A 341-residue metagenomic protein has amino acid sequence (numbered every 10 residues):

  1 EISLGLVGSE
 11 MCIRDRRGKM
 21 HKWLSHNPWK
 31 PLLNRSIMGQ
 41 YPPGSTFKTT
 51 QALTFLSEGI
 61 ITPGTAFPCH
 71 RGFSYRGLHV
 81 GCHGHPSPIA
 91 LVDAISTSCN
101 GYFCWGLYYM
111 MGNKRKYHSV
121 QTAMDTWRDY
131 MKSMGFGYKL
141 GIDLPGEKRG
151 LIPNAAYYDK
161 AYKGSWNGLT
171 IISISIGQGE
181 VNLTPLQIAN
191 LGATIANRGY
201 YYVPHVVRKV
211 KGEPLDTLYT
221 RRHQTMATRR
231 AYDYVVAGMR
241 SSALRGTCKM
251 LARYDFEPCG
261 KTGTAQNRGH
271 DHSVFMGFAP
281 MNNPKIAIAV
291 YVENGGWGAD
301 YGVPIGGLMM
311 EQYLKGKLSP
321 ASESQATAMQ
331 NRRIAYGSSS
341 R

Functional and structural regions predicted by a protein language model:
E1, L6-G8: Glycine-rich phosphate/oxyanion-binding loops and their immediately adjacent helices within cytosolic catalytic domains
E1, W297-Y301: Residues that form or flank phosphate/diphosphate-binding pockets in enzymes that use nucleotide phosphates
L4, L53-L56, I95, V303 (+1 more regions): Residues within alpha-helical segments
S9-S45, T50-G298, R333-R341: Beta-lactam-recognizing serine transpeptidase/beta-lactamase-like catalytic domain environment
S175, V290, G302, G307-Q312: Small/polar-residue-rich segments within soluble enzyme cores
D216-R222, I305-R341: Short, gly/Ser/Thr-rich active-site loops of penicillin-recognizing serine hydrolases
